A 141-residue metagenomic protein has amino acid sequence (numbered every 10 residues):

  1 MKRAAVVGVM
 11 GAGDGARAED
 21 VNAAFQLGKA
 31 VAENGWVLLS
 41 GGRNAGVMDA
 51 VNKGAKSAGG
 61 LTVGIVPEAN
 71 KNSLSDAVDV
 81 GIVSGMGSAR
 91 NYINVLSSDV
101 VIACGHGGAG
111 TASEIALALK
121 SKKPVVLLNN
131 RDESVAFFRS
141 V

Functional and structural regions predicted by a protein language model:
M1, E19-A24, M86-G87: Short hydrophobic/aromatic-rich motifs at helix boundaries and adjacent loops
K2-D20, K29, E33-N34: Generic N-terminal amphipathic, Lys/Arg-enriched alpha-helix
A5-V6, V37, L61, P124: Residues at the starts of beta-strands that form the adenosine-phosphate
G15, L38-G42: A short N-terminal beta->alpha junction/helix N-cap motif
F25, K29, G42-S121, L127-F138: Acidic/glycine-enriched connector segments
V141: Acidic/polar active-site rim loop that often engages polyanionic ligands
